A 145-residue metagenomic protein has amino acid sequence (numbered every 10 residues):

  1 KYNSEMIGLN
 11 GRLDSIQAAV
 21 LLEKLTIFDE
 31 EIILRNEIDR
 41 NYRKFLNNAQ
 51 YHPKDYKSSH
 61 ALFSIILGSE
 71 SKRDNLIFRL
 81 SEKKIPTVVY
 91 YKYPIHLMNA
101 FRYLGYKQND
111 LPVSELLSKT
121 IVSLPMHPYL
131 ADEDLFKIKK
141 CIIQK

Functional and structural regions predicted by a protein language model:
K1-K145: PLP-dependent aminotransferase class I/II
